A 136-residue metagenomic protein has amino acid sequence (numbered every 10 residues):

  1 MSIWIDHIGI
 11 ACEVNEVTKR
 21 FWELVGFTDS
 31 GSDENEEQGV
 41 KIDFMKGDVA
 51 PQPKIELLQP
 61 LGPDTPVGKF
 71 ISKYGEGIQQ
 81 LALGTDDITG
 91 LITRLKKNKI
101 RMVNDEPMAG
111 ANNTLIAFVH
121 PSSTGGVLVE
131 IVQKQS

Functional and structural regions predicted by a protein language model:
S2-N15, L24-D29: Surface-exposed interaction/gating patches
W4-D6, S30-S32, E37-G39, G62-K73 (+3 more regions): A cross-kingdom feature marking solvent-exposed beta-strand/loop segments within repeated, beta-rich binding/scaffold
I5-C12, D43-V49, V67-R94: Vicinal oxygen chelate
T18-W22, L95: Conserved active-site tyrosine of GNAT-family acetyltransferases
F21-W22, F27, F44, F70 (+1 more regions): Aromatic side chains
S32-E34, D43-D48, P53-I55, L83 (+1 more regions): Vicinal oxygen chelate
L58-P60: Short, conserved turn/kink motifs that form compact alpha/beta structural patches or helix kinks used as
